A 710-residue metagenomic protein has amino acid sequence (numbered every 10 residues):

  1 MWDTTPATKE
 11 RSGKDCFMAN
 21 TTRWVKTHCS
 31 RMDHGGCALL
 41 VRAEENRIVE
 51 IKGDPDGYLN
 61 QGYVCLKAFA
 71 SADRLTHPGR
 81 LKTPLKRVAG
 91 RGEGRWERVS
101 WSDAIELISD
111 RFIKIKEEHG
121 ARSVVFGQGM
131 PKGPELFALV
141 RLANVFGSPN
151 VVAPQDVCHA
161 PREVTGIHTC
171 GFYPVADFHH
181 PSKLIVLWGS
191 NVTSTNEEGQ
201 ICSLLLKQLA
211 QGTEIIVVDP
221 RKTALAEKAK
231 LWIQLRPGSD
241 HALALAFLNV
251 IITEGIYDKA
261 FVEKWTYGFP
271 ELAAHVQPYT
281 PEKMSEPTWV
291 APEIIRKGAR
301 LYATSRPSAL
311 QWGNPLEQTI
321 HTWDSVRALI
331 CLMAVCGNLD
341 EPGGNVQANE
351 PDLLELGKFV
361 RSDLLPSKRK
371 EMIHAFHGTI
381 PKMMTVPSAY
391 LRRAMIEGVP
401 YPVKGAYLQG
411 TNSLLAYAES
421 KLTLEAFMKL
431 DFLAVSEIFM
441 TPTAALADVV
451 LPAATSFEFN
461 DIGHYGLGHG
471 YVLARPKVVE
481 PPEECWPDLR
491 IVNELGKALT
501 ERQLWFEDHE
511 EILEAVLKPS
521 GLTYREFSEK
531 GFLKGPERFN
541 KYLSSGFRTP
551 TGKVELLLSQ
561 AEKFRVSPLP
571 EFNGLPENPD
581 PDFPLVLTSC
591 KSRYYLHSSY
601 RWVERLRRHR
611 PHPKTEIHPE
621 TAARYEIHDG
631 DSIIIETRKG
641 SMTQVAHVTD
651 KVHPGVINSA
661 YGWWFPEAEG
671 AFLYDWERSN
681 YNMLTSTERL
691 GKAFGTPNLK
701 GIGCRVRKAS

Functional and structural regions predicted by a protein language model:
W2-E254, K283, A291, Q409 (+2 more regions): N-terminal export/assembly segments and adjacent metallocofactor-ligating motifs of anaerobic energy-metabolism
F17, V478, P482-L533, L606-E616 (+1 more regions): Long, contiguous, secondary-structure-rich segments that constitute the structural scaffold of globular domains
V49, D258-K259, I295, A309-L310 (+9 more regions): Acidic/polar loop patches that form or flank catalytic/metal-binding clefts of enzymes that bind anionic ligands
G90-G92, W188-S190, K228-A229, Y279-E282 (+2 more regions): Flexible glycine/proline-enriched surface loops and loop-helix/loop-strand junctions
V124-K132, G268, E286-P287, G313-I320 (+2 more regions): Conserved short loop/turn motifs at secondary-structure junctions
G129-M130, K264-Y267, Y302, N345-L356 (+2 more regions): A glycine-rich phosphate-binding loop feature that marks nucleotide/adenosyl-phosphate handling sites
F137-K207, Q211-V218, H241-L245, C331-A445 (+3 more regions): Extended redox/cofactor-interaction regions of prokaryotic respiratory oxidoreductases
A229-L235, A454-H464, G470-P481: Short beta-alpha connecting loops at secondary-structure transitions that line or flank enzyme active sites
